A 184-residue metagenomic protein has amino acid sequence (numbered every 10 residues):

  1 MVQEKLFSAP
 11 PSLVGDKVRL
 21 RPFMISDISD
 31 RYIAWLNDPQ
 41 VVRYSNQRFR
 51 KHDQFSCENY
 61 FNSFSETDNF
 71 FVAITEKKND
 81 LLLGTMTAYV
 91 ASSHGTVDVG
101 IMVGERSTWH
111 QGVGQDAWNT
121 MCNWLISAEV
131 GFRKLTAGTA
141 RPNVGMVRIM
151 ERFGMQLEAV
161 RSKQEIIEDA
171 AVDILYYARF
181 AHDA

Functional and structural regions predicted by a protein language model:
M1-R19, F23-I28, D38, F71 (+1 more regions): Acyl-donor (CoA/ACP) binding surface of acyl/acetyltransferases
I25, A34, R50-Q54: Generic structural signal for well-ordered secondary structure
R31-Y32, V41, C57, V99: Hydrophobic pocket/interface hotspot
Y32-I33, N46: A short local structural element in Rossmann-fold oxidoreductases
I33, E58, N62, N123-I126 (+1 more regions): Solvent-exposed, non-membrane alpha-helical residues enriched in polar/charged side chains
D38-V41, E66: Short helix-loop boundary/capping segments at the starts of domains
Q40-Y60: Conserved GNAT-fold acetyl-CoA-binding loop/helix
F61-A73: A short helix-loop-beta-strand connector motif used in the catalytic cores of GNAT acetyltransferases and, in some
